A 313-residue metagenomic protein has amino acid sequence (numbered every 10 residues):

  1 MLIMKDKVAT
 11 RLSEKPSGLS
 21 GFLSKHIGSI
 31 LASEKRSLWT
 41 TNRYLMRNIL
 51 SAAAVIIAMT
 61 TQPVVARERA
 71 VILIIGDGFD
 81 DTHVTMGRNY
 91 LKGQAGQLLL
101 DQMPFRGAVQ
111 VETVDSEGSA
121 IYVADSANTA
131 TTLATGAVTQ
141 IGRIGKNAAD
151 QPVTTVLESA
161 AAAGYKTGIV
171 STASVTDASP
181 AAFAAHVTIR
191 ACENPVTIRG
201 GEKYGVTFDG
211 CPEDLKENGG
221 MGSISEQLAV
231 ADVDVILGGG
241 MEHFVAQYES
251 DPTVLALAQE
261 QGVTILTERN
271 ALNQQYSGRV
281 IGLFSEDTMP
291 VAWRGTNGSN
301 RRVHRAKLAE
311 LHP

Functional and structural regions predicted by a protein language model:
I3, L12-S13, L19: Intrinsically disordered, low-complexity segments enriched in serine/proline and basic residues
R47-A52: Sec-dependent signal peptide recognition, specifically the positively charged N-region followed immediately by
A54-P63: Hydrophobic h-region of N-terminal signal peptides that target proteins for export in Gram-negative bacteria
A66-R279, E286-E310: N-terminal catalytic scaffold of extracellular/periplasmic and nuclease hydrolases that process anionic headgroups
